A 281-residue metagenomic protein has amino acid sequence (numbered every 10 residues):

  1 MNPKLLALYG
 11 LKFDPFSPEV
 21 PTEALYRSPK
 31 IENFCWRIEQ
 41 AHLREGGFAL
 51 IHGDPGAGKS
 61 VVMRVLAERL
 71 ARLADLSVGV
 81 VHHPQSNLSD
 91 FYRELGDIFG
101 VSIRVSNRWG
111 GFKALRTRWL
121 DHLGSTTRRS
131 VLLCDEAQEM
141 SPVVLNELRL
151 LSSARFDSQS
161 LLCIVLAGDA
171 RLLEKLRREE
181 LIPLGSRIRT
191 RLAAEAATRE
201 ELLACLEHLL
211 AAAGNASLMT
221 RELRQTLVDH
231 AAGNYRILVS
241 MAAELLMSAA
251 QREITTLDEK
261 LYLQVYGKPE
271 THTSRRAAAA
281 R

Functional and structural regions predicted by a protein language model:
M1-E45, G267, T271-R281: A short, basic N-terminal segment
P3-L5, P183, E200, A211-R281: C-terminal alpha-helical "lid" subdomain
L6, N87-F91, I103-E147, R155-S160 (+5 more regions): Mid-core helix/loop region of P-loop NTP-binding domains shared across ATPases and GTPases
L11-P18, S86-V105: Conserved NTP-binding/hydrolysis module of P-loop NTPases
E45-V65: Walker A/P-loop nucleotide-binding motif
A67-L70, L172-R187, A196: Short regulatory helix/loop adjacent to the ATP-binding pocket of P-loop NTPases
R69-D97: AAA+/P-loop NTPase substrate/partner-engagement loops
V81-Q85, L176, R189-E201: Conserved AAA+ ATPase "SRH/arginine-finger" region at the nucleotide-binding site
